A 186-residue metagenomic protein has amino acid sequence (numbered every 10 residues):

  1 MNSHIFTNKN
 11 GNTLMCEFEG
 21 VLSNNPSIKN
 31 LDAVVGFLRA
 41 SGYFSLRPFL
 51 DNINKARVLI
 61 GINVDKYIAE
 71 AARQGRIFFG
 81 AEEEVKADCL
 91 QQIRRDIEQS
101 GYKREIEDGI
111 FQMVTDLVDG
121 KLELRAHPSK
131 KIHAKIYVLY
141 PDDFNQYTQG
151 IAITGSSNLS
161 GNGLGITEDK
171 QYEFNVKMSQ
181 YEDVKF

Functional and structural regions predicted by a protein language model:
M1-F186: PLD/PLD-like phosphodiesterase catalytic module centered on the HKD motif
